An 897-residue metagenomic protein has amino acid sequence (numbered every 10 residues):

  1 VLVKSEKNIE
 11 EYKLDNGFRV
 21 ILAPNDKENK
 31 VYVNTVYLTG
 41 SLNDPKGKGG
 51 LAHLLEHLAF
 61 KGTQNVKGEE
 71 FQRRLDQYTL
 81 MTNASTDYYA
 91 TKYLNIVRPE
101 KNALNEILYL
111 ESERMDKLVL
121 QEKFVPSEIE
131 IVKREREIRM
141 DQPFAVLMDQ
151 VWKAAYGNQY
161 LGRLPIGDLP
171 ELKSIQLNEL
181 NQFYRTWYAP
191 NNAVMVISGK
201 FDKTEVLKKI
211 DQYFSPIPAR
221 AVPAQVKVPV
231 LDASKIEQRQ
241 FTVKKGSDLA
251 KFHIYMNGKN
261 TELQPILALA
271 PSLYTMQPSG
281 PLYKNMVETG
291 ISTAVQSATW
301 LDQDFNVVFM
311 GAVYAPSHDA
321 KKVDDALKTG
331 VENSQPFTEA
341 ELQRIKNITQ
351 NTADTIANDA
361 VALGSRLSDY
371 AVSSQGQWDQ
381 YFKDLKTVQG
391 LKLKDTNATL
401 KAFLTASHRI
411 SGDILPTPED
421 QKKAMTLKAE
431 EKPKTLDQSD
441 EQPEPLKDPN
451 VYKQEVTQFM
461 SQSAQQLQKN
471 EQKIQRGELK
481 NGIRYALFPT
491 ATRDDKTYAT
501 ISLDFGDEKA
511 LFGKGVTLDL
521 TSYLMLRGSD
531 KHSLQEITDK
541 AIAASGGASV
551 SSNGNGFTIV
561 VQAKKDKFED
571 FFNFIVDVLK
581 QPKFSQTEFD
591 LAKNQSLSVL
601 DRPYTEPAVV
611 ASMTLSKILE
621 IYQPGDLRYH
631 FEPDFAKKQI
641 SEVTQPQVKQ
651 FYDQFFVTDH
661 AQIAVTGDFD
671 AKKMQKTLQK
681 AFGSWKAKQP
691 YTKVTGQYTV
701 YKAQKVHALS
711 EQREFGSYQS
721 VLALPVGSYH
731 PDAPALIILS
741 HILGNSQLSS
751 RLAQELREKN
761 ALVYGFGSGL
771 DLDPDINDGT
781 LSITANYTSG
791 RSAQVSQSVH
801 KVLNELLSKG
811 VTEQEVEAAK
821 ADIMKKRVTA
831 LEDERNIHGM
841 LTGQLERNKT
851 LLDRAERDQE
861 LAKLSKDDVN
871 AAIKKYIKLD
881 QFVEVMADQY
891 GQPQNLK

Functional and structural regions predicted by a protein language model:
V1-R19, D202-K244, D248-K251, Y283-K284 (+10 more regions): Proteolytic maturation boundary segments
A23, E28-S41, G50-L54, E69-E113 (+17 more regions): M16 family metallopeptidases and their MPP-like homologs
H53, A270, L739: Conserved GTPase G-domain substructure that encodes guanine base recognition and part of the catalytic core, centered
L58-V66, R73: Metal-associated gating/positioning segment near the N- to mid-region
Y88-T91, I129-K133: Short, structured secondary-structure elements that scaffold catalytic or ligand/cofactor-binding regions
